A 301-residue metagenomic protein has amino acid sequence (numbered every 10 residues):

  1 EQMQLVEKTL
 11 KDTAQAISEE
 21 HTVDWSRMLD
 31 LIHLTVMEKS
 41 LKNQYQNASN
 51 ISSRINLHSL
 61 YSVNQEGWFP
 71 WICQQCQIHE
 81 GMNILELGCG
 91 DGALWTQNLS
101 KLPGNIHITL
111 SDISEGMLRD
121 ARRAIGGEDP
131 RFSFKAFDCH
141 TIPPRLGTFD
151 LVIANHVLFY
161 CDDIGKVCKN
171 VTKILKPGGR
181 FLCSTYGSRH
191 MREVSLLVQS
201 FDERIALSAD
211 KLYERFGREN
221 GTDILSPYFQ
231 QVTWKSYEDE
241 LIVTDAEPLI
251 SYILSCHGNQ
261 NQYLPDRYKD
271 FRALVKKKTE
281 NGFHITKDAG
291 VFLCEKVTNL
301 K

Functional and structural regions predicted by a protein language model:
E1, L151-I164: A short SAM/SAH-binding and catalytic strip from SAM-dependent methyltransferases
Q2, V6, L182-R204: Conserved class I S-adenosyl-L-methionine
T9, A14-W25, L29-I32, Q65 (+2 more regions): Conserved Class I S-adenosyl-L-methionine
A16, E20, D24-H79, A93-L94: Conserved class I S-adenosyl-L-methionine
L85-T141: Class I SAM-dependent methyltransferase SAM/SAH-binding core
H140-V152: A short acidic, Gly/Pro-enriched loop at the edge of an enzyme's catalytic core that lines a small-molecule cofactor
G165-R180: A short glycine-rich, Lys/Arg-flanked "PGG" loop and its adjoining helix->strand segment in the class I
